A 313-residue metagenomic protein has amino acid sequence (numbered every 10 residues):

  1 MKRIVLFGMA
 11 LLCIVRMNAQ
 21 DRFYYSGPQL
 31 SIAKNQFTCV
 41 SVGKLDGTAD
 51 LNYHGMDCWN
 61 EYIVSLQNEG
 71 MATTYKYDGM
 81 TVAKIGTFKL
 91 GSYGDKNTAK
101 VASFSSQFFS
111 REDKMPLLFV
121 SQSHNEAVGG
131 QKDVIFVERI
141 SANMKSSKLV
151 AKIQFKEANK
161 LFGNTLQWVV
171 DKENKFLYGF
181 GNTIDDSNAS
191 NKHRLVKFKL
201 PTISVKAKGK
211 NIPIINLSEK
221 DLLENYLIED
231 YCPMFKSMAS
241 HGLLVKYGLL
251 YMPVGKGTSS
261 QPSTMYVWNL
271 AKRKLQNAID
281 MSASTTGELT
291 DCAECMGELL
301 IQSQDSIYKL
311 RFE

Functional and structural regions predicted by a protein language model:
M1-D21: Bacterial Sec-dependent N-terminal signal peptides
G27-T48, G86-N97, N143-N164, V205-K236 (+1 more regions): Surface-exposed loop and turn segments in beta-propeller and other repeat-based domains that flank or scaffold
V40-G70: Beta-strand-rich domains and repeat architectures in extracellular enzymes and scaffolds, especially beta-propellers
A49-W59, K96-P116, K160-K175, K236-K246 (+1 more regions): Structural signature of eukaryotic scaffold interfaces centered on beta-propeller domains
Y62-S65, L117-V120, F176-F180, L250-M252 (+1 more regions): Conserved beta-propeller blade signature
G70-K76, E126-R139, D185-L200, T258-V267 (+1 more regions): Structural motif
E224-L270: Loop/turn-rich, solvent-exposed surfaces of beta-rich toroidal or solenoidal domains
T286-E313: Blade-level signature of beta-propeller repeat domains, shared across WD40, Kelch, NHL, RCC1 and BNR/Asp-box propellers
